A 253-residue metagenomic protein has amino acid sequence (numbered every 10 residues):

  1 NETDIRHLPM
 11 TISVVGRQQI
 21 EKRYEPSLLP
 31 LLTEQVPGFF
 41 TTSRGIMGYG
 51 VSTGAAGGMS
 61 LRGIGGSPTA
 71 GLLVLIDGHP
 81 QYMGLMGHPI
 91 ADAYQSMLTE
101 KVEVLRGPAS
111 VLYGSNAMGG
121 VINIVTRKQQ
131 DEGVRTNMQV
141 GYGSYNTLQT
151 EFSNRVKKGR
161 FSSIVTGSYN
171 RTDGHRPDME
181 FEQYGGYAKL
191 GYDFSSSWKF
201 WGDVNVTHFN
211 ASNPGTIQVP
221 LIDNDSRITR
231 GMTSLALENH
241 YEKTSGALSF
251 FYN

Functional and structural regions predicted by a protein language model:
N1-E21, L29: Short, acidic, small-residue-rich periplasmic hinge/interaction motif at the N-terminus of Gram-negative outer-membrane
I20, L32-T33, V102-V104, I122-I124: Non-catalytic regulatory/gating segments with a bias toward low-complexity or hydrophobic composition
L32-H79: Extracytoplasmic beta-strand/coil segments of soluble accessory domains associated with Gram-negative outer-membrane
G57, G120, V134-M138, L148-F152 (+4 more regions): Hydrophobic, lipid-facing positions within transmembrane beta-strands of outer-membrane proteins
A70-L72, E132-T136, L148-T150, G159-S163 (+3 more regions): Outer-envelope beta-barrel architecture signal
H79-R106: Short acidic/polar hinge/loop motifs at secondary-structure boundaries that mediate gating or recognition
A109, V121, V125-V156, T166-G167 (+1 more regions): Short strand-turn segments of transmembrane beta-barrel domains in outer membranes, especially the first one or two
T172-M179, Q183, D193, S197-N253: Flexible loop and strand-edge segments within Gram-negative outer membrane beta-barrel domains
